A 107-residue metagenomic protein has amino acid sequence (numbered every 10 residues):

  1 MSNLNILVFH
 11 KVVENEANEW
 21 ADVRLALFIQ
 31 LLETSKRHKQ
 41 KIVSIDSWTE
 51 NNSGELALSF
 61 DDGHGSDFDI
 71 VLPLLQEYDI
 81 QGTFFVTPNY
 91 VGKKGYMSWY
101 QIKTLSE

Functional and structural regions predicted by a protein language model:
S2-I6: Extreme N-terminal starter segment of soluble prokaryotic enzymes
L7-V12: Short loop/turn segments at strand-loop or loop-helix junctions that form parts of catalytic or ligand-binding pockets
V13-E14, E19-L27, T34-E107: Active-site beta->alpha N-cap acidic-glycine motif
